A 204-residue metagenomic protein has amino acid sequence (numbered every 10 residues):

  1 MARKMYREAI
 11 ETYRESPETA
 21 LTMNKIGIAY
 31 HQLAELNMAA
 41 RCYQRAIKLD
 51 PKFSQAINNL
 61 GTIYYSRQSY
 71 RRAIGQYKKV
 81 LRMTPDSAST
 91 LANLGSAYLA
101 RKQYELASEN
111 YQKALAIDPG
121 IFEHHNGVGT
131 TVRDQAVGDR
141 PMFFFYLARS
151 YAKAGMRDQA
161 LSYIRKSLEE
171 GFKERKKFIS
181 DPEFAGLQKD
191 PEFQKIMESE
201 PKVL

Functional and structural regions predicted by a protein language model:
M1, N24, I28-H31, N58 (+3 more regions): Position-specific recognition of the canonical hydrophobic site in helix A of tetratricopeptide repeat
M1-E11, Q32-R45, R67-K79, R101-K113 (+1 more regions): Structural signature of tandem alpha-helical TPR/SEL1-like repeats, specifically the intra-repeat loop/turn
E11-E18, Q44-K48, K78-R82, L115-A116 (+2 more regions): Conserved structural position within tetratricopeptide repeats
S16, D50-K52, T84, A136-V137: Inter-repeat boundary and helix-capping residues of tandem alpha-helical solenoids
G138-P141, L147, K173-L204: Terminal, low-structured helical/coil segments at or just beyond the last alpha-helical repeat
